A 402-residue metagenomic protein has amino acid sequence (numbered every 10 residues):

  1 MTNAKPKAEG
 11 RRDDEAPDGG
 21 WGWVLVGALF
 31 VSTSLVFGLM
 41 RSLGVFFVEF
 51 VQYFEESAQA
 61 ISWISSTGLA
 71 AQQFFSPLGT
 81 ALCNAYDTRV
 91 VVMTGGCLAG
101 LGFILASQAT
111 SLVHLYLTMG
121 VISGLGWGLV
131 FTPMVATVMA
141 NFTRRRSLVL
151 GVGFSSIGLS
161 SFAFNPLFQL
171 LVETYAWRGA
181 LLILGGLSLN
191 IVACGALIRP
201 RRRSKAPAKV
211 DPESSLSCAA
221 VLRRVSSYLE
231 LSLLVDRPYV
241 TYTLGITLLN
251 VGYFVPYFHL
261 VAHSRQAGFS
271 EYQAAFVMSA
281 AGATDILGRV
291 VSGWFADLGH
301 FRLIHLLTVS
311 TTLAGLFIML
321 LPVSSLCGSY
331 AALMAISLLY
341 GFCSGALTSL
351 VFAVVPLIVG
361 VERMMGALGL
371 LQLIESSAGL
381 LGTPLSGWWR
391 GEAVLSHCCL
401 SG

Functional and structural regions predicted by a protein language model:
M1-D14, N190-L244, E271: Long, low-complexity inter-transmembrane loops of multi-pass membrane transporters
S34, A99-F103, V113-L129, G153-S156 (+3 more regions): Hydrophobic core of transmembrane alpha-helices in multi-pass small-molecule transporters, especially MFS/SLC-type
L39-F50, F164-N165, L231-W294, T348-V355 (+1 more regions): Extracytoplasmic gate region of multi-pass secondary transporters
F50, G120, W127-L150, F154 (+2 more regions): Intracellular juxtamembrane helix-capping segments at the cytosolic ends of symmetry-related transmembrane helices
F50-V51, L82-C83, S161-Y175, S264-R265 (+2 more regions): Interfacial helix-cap and linker-helix signal at transmembrane-aqueous boundaries of multi-pass secondary transporters
E55, D87, Q108-T110, F142-T143 (+2 more regions): Helix-breaking motifs and short loop linkers at transmembrane-helix boundaries and internal kinks in secondary membrane
F74-H114: Conserved MFS/SLC helix-loop-helix module at the cytosolic interface between two early adjacent transmembrane helices
G252-Y253, R265-Q273, S279-D285, R289-L357 (+1 more regions): C-terminal transmembrane helical hairpin of 12-TM major facilitator-type secondary transporters
